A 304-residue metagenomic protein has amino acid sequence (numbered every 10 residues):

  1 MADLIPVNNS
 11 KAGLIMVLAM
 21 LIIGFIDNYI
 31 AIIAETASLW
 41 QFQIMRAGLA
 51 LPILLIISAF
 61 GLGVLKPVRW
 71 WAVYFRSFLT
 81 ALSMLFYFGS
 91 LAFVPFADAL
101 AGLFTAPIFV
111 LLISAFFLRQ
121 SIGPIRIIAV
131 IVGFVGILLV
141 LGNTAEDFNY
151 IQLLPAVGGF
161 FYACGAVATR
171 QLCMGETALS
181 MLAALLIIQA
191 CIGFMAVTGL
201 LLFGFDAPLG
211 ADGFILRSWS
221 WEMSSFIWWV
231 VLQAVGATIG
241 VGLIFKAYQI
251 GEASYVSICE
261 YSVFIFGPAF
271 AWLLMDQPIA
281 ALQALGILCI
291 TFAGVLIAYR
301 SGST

Functional and structural regions predicted by a protein language model:
M1-Q41, D147-Q171: Glycine-/small-residue-enriched transmembrane alpha-helix faces in small-molecule transporters and effluxers
K11-L18, L62-F88, Y150-A156, P208-I239: Loop-to-transmembrane-helix transition segments
A12-I15, T36-L82, F161-A168, L185-F203: Transmembrane alpha-helices of multi-pass small-molecule transport proteins
A31, L54, D147-A211, L216 (+1 more regions): Transmembrane alpha-helical segments that form core, pore/gating elements of small-molecule transporters/exporters
I33, F42, R46, S90 (+6 more regions): Hydrophobic/aromatic residues within transmembrane alpha-helices of multi-pass small-molecule transporters
M45, A101-T105, L172-I188, T238-W272: Helix-helix packing/entry segments at the starts of transmembrane helices
A106-I131, I265-Q283: C-terminal transmembrane-helix exit sites in multi-pass transporters
I125-G142, L282-S301: Hydrophobic transmembrane alpha-helices of multi-pass small-molecule transport proteins
